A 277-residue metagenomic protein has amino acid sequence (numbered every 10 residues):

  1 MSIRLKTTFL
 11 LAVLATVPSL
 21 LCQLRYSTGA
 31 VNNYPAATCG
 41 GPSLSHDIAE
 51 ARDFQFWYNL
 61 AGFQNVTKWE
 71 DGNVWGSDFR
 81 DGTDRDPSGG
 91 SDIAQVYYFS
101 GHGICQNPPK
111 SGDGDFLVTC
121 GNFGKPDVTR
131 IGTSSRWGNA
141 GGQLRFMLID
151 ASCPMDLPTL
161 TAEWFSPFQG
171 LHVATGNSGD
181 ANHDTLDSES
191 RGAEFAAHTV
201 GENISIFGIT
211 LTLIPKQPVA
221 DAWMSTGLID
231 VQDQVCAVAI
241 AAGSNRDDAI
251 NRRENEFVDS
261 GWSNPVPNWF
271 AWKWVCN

Functional and structural regions predicted by a protein language model:
M1-F9: Bacterial N-terminal signal peptides that target proteins for export
T8-S19: Bacterial N-terminal signal peptides
L21-P109, D115, T161: A domain-level signal for caspase-like cysteine endopeptidase catalytic cores and their zymogen-processing architecture
C22-T38, V66, A94-Y97, G141-S152 (+2 more regions): Hydrophobic beta-strand segments of well-ordered beta-sheets in folded domains
D81-A94, P126-G141, A162-G170: Mature extracellular/periplasmic domains of secretome proteins
H102-P109, D115-L117, S152-L157, D180-H183: Short acidic, S/G/P-rich loop/turn micro-motifs used as interaction or catalytic elements
G103-G141: A short, glycine/acidic-enriched catalytic loop
F146, D150-N277: Active-site-proximal C-terminal subdomain of hydrolase catalytic domains
